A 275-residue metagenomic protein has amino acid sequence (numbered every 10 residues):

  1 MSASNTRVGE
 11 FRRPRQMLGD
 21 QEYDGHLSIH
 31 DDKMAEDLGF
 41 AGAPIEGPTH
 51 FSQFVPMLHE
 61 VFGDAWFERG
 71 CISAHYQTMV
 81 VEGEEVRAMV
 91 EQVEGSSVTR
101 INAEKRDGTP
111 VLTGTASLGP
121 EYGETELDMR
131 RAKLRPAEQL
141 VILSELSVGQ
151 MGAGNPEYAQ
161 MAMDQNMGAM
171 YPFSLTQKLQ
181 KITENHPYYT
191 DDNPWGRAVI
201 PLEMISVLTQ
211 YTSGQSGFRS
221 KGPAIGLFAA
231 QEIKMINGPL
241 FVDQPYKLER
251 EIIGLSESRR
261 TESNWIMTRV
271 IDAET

Functional and structural regions predicted by a protein language model:
M1-L18, V81-E82, R87-Q150, N237-T275: HotDog/MaoC-like acyl-thioester-processing domains
S2-R69, E121-A230: Hot-dog-fold acyl-thioester-processing enzymes
P44-P48, A230-V242, S258: Short, well-ordered coil↔helix boundary/capping segments
F54-L58, E68-E91: Long, hydrophobic/aromatic-enriched structural stretches that serve as scaffold segments
C71-Y76, A230-N237, I252: Short structured motifs
